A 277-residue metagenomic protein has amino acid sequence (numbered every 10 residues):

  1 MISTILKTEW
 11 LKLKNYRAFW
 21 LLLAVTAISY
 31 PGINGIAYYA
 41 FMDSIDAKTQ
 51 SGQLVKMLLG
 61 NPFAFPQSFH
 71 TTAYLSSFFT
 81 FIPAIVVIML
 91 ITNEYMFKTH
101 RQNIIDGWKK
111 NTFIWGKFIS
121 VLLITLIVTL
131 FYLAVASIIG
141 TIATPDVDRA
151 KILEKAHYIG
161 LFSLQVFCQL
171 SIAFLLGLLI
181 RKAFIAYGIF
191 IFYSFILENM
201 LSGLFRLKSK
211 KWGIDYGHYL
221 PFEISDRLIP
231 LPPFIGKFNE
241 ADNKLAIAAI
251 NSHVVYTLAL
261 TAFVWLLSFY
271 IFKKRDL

Functional and structural regions predicted by a protein language model:
M1-A27: Aromatic- and glycine-rich beta-strand/loop motifs that create alpha-glucan
R17-L21, T112, I185: Residue-level recognition of membrane-helix boundary sites in multi-pass small-molecule transporters
L23, R101, I114, Y187-G188: Hydrophobic/aromatic positions within or immediately flanking transmembrane alpha-helices of multi-pass small-molecule
V25-L90, I114-R181, F195, N199 (+2 more regions): Secretory targeting signals
V86-D106, K110-N111, F118: Transmembrane helix boundary and interhelical loop/hinge segments in multi-pass membrane proteins
F184-F192: Alpha-helical transmembrane segments of multi-pass membrane transporters/permeases
V255-L277: Junction motif at the cytosolic side of a transmembrane helix
